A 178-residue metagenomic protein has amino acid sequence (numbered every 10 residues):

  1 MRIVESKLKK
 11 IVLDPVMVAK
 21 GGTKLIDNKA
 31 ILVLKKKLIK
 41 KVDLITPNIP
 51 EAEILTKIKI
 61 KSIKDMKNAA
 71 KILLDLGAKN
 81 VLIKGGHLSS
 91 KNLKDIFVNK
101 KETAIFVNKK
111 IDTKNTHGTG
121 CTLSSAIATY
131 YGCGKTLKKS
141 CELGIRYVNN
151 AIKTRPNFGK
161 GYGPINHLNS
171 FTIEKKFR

Functional and structural regions predicted by a protein language model:
M1-K37: Glycine/small-residue-rich loop that forms an oxyanion/phosphate-binding "nest" at active or ligand-binding sites
V12-K20, T46-I54, F106: Short beta-strands and strand-loop turn motifs
D27-T103: Conserved phosphate/ATP/ADP-binding segment of small-molecule kinases
I54, T113-L137: Short, small-residue alpha-helix embedded
I60-M66, G132-E142: Short, charged, surface-exposed loops that flank catalytic or proteolytic processing sites
T103-H117: Short pre-catalytic strand/loop immediately N-terminal to key active-site residues, enriched for Gly-Thr
K138-R178: Charged C-terminal helix
